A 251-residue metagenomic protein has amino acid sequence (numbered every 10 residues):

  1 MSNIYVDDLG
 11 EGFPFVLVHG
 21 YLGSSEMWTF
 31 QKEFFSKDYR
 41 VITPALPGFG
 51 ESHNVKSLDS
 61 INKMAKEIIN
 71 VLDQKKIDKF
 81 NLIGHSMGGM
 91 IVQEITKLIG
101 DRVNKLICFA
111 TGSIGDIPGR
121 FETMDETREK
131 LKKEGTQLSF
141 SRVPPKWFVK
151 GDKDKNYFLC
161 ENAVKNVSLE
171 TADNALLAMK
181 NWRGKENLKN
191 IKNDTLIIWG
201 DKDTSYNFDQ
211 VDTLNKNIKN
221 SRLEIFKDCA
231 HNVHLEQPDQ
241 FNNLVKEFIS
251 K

Functional and structural regions predicted by a protein language model:
M1-V16, S36-R40, D73, I77-D78 (+2 more regions): Alpha/beta-hydrolase fold catalytic core
Y5-N54: Conserved HGGG/HGGXW glycine-rich cap/lid loop of the alpha/beta-hydrolase fold
E33, I42-I83, L98, N243: Active-site loop/oxyanion-hole signature of alpha/beta-hydrolase fold enzymes
Q93-L98, V103-E134: Flexible "cap/lid" loop of the alpha/beta hydrolase fold
D116-E122, K133-K189: Conserved alpha/beta-hydrolase catalytic His-Asp/Glu region
I191, I197-W199: Short beta-strand/loop motif that positions the catalytic acidic residue of the alpha/beta-hydrolase fold
K202-Y206: Acidic catalytic loop of the alpha/beta-hydrolase fold
C229-P238, N242: Catalytic histidine-centered segment of alpha/beta-hydrolase-like enzymes
